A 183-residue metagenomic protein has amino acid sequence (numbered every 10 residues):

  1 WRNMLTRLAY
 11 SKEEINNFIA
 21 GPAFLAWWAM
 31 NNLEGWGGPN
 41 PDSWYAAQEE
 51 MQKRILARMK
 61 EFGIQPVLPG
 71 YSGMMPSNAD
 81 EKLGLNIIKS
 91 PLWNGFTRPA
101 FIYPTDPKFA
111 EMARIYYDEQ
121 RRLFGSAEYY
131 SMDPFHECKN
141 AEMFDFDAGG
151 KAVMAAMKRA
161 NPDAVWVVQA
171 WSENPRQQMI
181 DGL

Functional and structural regions predicted by a protein language model:
W1-L183: Aromatic-lined carbohydrate-binding surfaces of glycoside hydrolases
